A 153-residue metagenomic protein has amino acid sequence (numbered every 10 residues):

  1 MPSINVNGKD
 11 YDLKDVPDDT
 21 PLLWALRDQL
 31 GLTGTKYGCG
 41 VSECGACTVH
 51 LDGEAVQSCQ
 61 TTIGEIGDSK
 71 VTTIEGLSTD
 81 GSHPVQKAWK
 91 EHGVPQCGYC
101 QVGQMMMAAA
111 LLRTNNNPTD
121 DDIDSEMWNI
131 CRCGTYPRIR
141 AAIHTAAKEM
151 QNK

Functional and structural regions predicted by a protein language model:
M1-K153: Signature of N-terminal electron-transfer/Fe-S-associated modules in redox systems
